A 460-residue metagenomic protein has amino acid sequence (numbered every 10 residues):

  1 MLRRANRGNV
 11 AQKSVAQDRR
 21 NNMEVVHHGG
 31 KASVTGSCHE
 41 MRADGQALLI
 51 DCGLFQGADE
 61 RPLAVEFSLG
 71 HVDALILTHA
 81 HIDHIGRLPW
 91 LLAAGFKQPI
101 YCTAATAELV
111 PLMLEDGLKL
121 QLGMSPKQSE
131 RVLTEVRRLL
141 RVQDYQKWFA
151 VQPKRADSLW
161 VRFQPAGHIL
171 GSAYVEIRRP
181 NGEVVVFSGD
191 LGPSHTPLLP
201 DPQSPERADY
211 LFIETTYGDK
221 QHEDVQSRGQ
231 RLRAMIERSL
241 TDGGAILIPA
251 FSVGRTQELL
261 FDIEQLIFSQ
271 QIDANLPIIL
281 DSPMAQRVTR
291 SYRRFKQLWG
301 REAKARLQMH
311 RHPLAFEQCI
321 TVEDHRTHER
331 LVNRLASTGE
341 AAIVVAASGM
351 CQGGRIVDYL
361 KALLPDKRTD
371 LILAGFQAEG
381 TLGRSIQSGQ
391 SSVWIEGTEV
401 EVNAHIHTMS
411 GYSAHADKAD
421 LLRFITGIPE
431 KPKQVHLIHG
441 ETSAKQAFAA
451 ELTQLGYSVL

Functional and structural regions predicted by a protein language model:
M23-I76, H81-I85, W90-E258, E264-I272 (+1 more regions): His/Asp/Glu-rich metal-coordinating catalytic cores of metallo-dependent phosphodiesterases/hydrolases acting on
R42-D44, I177-R179, P202-P205, R228 (+5 more regions): Short, solvent-exposed amphipathic alpha-helical segments in soluble enzyme and RNA/protein-processing domains
A208-K220, T398-T408, P429: Gly-rich Lys/Arg/Thr-decorated short loops/hinges at beta-loop-alpha junctions or inter-strand turns that position
M235-A374, E379: Hard-cation-handling environments
P365-E401: Redox- and metal-dependent alpha/beta enzyme cores, enriched for Fe-S-associated oxidoreductases and cofactor-handling
W394-I425: Generic long, charged, amphipathic alpha-helical segments
L422-L452: C-terminal structured "cap/appendage" subdomains that terminate the fold
